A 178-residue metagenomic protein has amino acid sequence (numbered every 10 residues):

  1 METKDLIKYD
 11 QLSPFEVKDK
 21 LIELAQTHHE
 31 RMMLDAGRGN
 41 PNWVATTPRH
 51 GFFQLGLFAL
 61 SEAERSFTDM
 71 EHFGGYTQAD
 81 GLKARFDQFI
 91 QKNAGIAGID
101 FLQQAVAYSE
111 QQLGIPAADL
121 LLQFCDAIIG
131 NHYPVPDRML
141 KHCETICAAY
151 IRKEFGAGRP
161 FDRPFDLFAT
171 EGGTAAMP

Functional and structural regions predicted by a protein language model:
M1-Q103: Conserved N-terminal helix/loop that builds the PLP phosphate-binding region of the aspartate aminotransferase-like
H72-P178: Conserved core of the PLP fold type I
